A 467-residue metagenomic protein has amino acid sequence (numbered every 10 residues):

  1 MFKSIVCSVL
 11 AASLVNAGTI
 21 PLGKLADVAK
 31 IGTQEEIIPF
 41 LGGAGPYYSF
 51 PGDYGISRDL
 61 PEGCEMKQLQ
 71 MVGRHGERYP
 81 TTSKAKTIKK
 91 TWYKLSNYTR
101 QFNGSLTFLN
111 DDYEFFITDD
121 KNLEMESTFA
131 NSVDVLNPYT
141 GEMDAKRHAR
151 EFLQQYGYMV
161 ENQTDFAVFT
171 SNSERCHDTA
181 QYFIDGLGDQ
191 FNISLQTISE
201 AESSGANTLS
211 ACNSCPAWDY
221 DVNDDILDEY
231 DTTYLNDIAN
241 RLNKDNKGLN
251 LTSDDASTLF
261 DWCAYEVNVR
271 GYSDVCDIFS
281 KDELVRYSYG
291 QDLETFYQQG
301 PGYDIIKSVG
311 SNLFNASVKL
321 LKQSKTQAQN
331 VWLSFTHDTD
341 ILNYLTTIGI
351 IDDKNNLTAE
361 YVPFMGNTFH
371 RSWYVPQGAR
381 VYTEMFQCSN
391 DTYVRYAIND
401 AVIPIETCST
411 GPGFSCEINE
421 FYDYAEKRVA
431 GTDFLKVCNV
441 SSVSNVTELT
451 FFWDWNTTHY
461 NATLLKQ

Functional and structural regions predicted by a protein language model:
M1-P21: Fungal secretory targeting signals
G18-A167, S171-W332, T336-Q467: Signature for phosphate-centric chemistry
